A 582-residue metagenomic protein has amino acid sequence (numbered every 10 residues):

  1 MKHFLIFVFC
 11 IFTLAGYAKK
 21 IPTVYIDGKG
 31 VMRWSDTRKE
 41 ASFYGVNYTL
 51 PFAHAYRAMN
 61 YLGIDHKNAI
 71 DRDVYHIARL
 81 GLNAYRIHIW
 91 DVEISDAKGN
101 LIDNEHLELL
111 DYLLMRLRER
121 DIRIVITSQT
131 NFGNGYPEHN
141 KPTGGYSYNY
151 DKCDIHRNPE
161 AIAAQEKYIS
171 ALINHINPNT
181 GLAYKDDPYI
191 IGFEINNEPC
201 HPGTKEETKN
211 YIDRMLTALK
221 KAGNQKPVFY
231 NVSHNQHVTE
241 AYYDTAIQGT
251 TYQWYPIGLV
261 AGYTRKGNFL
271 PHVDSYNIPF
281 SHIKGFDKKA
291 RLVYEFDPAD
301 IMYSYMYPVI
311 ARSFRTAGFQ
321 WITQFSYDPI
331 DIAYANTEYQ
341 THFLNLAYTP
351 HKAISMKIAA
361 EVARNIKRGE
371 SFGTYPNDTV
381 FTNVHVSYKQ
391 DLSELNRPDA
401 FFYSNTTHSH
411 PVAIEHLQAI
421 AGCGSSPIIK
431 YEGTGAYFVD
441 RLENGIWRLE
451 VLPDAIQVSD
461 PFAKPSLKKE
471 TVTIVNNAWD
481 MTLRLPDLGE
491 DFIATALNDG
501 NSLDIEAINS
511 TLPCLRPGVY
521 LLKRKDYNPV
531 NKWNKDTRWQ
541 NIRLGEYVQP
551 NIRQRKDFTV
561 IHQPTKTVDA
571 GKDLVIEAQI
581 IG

Functional and structural regions predicted by a protein language model:
M1-F4: Positively charged n-region of N-terminal signal peptides that target proteins for export
V8-Y17: Hydrophobic h-region of N-terminal signal peptides that target proteins for export in Gram-negative bacteria
I21-I247: Active-site mouth of glycoside hydrolases
V228-F229, H237-D300: Glycoside hydrolase catalytic-domain groove-lining segments
I247-I278, Y348-F381: Glycan-recognition surfaces
Y303-D378: Substrate-binding cleft of secreted/luminal carbohydrate-active enzymes
S393-V560, P564-D569: Extended non-globular C-terminal regions
K566-G582: Short, solvent-exposed loop/linker segments at the N-terminal edge of repeated beta-sheet extracellular domains
